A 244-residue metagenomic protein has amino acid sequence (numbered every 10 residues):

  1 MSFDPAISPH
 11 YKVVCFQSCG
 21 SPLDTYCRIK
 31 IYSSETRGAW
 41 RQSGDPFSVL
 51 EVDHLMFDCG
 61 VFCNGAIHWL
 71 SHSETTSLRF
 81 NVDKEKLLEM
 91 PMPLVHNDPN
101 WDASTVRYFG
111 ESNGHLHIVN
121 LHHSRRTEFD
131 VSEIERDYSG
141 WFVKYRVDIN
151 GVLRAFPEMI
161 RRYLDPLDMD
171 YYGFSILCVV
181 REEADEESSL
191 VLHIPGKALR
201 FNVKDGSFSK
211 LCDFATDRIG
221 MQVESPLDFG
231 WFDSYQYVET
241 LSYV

Functional and structural regions predicted by a protein language model:
M1-V244: Short, conserved recognition motifs on repeat-domain binding surfaces
